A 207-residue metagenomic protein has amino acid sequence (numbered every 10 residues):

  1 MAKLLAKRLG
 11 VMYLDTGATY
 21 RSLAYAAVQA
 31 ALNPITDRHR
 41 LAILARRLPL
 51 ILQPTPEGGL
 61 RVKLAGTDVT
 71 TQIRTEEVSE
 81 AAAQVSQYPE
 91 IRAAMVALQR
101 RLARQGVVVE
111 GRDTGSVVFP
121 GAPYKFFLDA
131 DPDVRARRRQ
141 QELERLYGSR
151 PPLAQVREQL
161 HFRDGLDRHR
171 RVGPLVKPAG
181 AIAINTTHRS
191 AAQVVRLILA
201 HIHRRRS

Functional and structural regions predicted by a protein language model:
M1: Hydrophobic positions on the alpha1 helix immediately C-terminal to the Walker A/P-loop
L4-I73: N-terminal phosphate/diphosphate-binding loop that engages ATP/GTP or pyrophosphate donors across diverse enzyme folds
Y13, K125-F127, A181-I184: Conserved beta-strand scaffold positions in the cores of enzyme catalytic domains, especially in NTP/NDP-utilizing
G17, G66, M95, V108 (+1 more regions): Residue-level signal for inorganic ion chemistry
Y20, R38, A42, Y88-V96 (+3 more regions): Amphipathic alpha-helical transducer elements in NTP-driven molecular machines
K63-T70, R137, Q141-R145, L166-S207: NTP-dependent small-molecule kinase module
T70-L146: ATP-dependent NMP and nucleoside kinases share a basic, alpha-helical "lid"
D113-G115, F126-V134, R145-Q159, D164-H169 (+1 more regions): Anionic, Ser/Thr-rich low-complexity intrinsically disordered regions
